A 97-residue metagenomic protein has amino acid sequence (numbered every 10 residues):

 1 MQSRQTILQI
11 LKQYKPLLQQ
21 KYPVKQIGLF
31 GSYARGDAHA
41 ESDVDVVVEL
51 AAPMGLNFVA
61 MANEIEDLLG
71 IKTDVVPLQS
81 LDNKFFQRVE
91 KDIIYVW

Functional and structural regions predicted by a protein language model:
M1-Q26, R35-A40, L50-W97: Catalytic core of pol beta-like nucleotidyltransferases
L29: Conserved histidines in hydrophobic membrane contexts and catalytic metal-binding motifs
D45-V48: Short beta-strand->loop micro-motif that forms the acidic, two-metal-ion catalytic signature in nucleotide-processing
